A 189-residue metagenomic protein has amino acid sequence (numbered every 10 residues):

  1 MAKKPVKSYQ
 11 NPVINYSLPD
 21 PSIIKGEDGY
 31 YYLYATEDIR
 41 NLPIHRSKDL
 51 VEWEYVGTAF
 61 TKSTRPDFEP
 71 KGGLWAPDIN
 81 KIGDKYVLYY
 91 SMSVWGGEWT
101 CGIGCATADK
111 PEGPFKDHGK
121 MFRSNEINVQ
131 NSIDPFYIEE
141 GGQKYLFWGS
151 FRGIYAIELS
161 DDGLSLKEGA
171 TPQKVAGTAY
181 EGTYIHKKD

Functional and structural regions predicted by a protein language model:
M1-D189: Carbohydrate-active catalytic/glycan-binding domains of CAZyme proteins, especially the secreted or lumenal ectodomains
